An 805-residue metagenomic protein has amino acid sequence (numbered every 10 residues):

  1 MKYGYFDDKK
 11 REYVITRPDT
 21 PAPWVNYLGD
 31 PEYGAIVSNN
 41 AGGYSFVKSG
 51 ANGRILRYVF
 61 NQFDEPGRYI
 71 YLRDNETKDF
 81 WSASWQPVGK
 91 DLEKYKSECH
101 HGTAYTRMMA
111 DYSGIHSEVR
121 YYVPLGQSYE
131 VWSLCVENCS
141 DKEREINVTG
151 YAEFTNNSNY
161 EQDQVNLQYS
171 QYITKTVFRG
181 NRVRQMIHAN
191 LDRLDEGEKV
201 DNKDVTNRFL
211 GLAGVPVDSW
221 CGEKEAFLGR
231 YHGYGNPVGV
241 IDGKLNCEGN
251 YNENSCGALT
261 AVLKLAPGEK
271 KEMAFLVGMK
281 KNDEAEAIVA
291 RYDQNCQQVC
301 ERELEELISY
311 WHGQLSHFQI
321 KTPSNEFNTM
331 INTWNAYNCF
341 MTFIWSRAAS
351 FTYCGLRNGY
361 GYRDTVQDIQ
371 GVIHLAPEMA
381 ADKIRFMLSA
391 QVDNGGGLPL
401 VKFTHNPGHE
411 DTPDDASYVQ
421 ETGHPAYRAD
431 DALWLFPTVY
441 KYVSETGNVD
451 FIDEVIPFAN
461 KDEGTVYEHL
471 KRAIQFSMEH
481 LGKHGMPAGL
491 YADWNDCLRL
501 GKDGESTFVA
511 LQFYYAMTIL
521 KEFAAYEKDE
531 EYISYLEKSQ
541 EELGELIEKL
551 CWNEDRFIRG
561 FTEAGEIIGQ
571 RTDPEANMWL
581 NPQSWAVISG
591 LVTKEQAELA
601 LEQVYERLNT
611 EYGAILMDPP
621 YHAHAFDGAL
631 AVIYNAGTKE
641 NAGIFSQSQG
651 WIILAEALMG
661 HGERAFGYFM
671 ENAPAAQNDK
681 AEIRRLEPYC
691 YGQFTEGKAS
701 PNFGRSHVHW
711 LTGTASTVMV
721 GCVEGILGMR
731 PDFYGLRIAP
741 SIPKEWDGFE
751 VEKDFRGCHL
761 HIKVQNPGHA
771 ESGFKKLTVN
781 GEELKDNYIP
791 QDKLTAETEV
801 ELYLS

Functional and structural regions predicted by a protein language model:
M1-R363, P377-F386, A390, K441-E445 (+7 more regions): Anionic coordination/interaction segments
Y71, Y360-T365, I369-A380, I384-H484 (+5 more regions): Aromatic-rich carbohydrate-recognition surfaces in CAZymes
Y151, V165-N166, L398-P399, Y514-A631 (+2 more regions): Catalytic cores of carbohydrate-active enzymes
I288-C296, R302, M330, A376-S389 (+4 more regions): Extended, well-ordered alpha-helical scaffold segments
S350-G359, L400-Y427, A459-K461, T465 (+4 more regions): Carbohydrate-binding/catalytic loop surfaces
F733-I762: Surface beta-strand/loop "capping" patches
E752, K793-S805: Short, well-structured beta-strand segments within conserved domains
T778-E782: Short strand-turn-strand beta-turns centered on an Asx-Gly dipeptide
